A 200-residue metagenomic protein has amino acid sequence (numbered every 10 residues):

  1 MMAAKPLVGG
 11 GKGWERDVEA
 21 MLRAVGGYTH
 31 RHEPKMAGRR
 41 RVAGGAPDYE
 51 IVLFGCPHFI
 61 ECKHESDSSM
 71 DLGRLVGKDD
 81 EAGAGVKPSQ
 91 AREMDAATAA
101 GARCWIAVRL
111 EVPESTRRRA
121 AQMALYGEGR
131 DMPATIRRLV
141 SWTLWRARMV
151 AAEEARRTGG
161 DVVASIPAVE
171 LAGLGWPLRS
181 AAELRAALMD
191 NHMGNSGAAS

Functional and structural regions predicted by a protein language model:
M1-A43, H192, S196: Acidic-basic catalytic patches of nuclease active cores, encompassing PD-(D/E)XK and other metal-cofactor nuclease
A37-G38, S68-M70, V112-T116: Short, solvent-exposed loop/turn segments at secondary-structure junctions
A46, E50, A120, G129-T135 (+1 more regions): Positively charged, polar, low-complexity stretches
Y49-I51, C56-S68: Conserved catalytic cores of phosphodiester-cleaving nucleases, focusing on short active-site segments
E65-E93: Mg2+/Mn2+-dependent nuclease catalytic core
R92-R148: Nucleic-acid nuclease catalytic cores
L125-L178: Short, low-complexity, polybasic intrinsically disordered segments
S165-S200: Charged phosphate-binding loop/patch that engages nucleotide di/tri-phosphates or the phosphate backbone of nucleic
